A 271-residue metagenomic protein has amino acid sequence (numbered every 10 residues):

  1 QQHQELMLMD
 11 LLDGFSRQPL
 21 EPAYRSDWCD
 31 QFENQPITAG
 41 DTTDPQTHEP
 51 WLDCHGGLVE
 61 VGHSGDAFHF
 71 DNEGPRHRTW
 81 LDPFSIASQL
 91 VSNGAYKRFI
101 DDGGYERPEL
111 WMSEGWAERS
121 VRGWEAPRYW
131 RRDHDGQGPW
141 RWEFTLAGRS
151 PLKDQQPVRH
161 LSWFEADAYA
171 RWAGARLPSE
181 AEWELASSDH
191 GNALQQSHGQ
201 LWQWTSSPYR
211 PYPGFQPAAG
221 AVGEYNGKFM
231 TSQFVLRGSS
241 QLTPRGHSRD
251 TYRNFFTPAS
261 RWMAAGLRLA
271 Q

Functional and structural regions predicted by a protein language model:
Q1, G56-L58, H63-G65, P83-S85 (+6 more regions): Short, flexible loop/turn elements at secondary-structure junctions
Q1-Q2, M9-F15, E73-F84, Q89-D101 (+5 more regions): Disulfide-stabilized, aromatic/cysteine-rich ligand-recognition loop
Q4, D10-R25, N93, P108-D133 (+2 more regions): Short, well-ordered surface patches within globular domains
F15-V59: Flexible inter-domain linker/hinge segments
G40-T42, T47-H48, G223, R253-P258: Short, P/G- and charge-enriched loop/turn segments at secondary-structure junctions
T47-H63, E118-G136: Short amphipathic alpha-helices and their capping loops
V61-N72, N93-I100, Y105-M112, T205-G220 (+2 more regions): Cytochrome P450 core scaffold surrounding the K-helix E-X-X-R motif and the conserved "meander" helix-loop region
D189-S207, A218-S232: An exposed tryptophan-centered "aromatic clamp" motif
